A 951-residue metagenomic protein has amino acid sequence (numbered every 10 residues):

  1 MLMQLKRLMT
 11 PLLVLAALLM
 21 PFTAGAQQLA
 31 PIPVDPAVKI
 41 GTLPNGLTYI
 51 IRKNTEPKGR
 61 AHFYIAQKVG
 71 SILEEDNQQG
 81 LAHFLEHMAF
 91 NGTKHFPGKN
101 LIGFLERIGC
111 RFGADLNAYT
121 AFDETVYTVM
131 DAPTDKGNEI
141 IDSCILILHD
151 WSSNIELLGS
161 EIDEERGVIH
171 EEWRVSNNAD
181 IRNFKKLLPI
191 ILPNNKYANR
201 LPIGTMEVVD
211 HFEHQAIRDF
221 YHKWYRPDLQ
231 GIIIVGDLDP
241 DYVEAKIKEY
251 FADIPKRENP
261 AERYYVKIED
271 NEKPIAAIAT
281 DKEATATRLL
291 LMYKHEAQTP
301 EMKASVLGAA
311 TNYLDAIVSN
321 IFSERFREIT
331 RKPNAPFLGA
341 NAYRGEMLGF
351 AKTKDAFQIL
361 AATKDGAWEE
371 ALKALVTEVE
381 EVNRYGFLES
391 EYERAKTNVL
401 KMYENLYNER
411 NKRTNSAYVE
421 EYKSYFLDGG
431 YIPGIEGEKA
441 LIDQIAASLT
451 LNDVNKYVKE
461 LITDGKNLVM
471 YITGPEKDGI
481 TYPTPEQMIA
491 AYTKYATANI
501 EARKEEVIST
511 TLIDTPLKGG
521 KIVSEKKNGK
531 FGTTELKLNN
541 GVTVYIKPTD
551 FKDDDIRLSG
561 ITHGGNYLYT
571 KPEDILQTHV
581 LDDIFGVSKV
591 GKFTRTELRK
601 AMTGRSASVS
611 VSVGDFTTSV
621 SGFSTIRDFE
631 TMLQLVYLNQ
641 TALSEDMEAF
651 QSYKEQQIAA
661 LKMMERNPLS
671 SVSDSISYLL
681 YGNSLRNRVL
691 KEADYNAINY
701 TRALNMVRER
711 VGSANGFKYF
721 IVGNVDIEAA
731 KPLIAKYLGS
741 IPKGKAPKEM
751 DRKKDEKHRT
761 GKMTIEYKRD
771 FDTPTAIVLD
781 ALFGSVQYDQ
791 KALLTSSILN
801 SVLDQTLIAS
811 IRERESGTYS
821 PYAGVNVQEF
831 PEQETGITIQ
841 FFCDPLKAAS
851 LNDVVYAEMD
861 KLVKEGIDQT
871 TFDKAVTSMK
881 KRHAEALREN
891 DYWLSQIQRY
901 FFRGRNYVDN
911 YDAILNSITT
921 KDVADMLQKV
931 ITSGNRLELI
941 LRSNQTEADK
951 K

Functional and structural regions predicted by a protein language model:
M1-L13: Bacterial N-terminal signal peptides that target proteins for export
P11-P21: Bacterial N-terminal signal peptides
A26-I51, D239-R327, R331-A335, E393-T397 (+9 more regions): Proteolytic maturation boundary segments
R52, P57-E74, L81-A82, K99-D150 (+14 more regions): M16 family metallopeptidases and their MPP-like homologs
N117-Y119, Y221-W224, A279-D281, L348-A351 (+6 more regions): Replace "in large, NTP-powered and nucleic-acid-processing enzymes" with "in large, NTP-powered factors and other
E161-L229, I233-V235, P240-I247, P255-Y265 (+1 more regions): Hydrophobic, small-residue-rich alpha-helical packing segments that form membrane-like cores
V208-I247, V689, A697-Y737: Internal metal/ion-chelating core segments
